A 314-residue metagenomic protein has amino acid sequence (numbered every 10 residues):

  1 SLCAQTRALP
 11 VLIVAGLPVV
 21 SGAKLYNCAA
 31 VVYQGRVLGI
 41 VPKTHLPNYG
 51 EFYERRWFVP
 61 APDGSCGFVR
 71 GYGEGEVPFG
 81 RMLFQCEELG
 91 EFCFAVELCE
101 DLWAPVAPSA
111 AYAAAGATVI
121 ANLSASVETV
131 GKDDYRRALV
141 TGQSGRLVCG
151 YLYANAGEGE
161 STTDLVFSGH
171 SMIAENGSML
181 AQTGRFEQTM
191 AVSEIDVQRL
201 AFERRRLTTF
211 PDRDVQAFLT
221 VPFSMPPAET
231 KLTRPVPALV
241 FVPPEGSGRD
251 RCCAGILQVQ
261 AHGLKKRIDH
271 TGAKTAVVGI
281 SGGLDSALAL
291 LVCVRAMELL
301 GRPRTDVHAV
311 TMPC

Functional and structural regions predicted by a protein language model:
S1-G279, L290-R304: Enzyme catalytic cores with a strong preference for nitrogen-chemistry domains
G283: Conserved G/P- and acidic residue-centered "switch" motifs that form tight phosphate/ATP-binding loops in soluble
A287: PAZ/PAZ-like end-binding module
V307-M312: Short beta-alpha connecting loops at secondary-structure transitions that line or flank enzyme active sites
